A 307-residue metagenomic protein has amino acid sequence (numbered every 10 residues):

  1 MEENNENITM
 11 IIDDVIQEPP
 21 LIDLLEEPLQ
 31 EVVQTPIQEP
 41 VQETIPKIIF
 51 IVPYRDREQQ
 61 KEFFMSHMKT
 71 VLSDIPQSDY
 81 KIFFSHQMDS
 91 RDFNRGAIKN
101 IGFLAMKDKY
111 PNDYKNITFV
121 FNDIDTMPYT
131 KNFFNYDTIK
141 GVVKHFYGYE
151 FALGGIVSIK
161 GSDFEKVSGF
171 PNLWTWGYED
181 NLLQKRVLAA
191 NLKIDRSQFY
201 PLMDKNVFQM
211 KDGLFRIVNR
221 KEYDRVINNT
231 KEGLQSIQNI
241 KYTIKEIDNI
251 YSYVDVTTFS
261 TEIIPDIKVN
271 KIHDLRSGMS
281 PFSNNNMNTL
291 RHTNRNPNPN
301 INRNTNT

Functional and structural regions predicted by a protein language model:
E2-E3, D13-E18, I22-E43: Intrinsically disordered, low-complexity segments used as extracellular stalks/linkers and nuclear/regulatory IDRs
N7-I22, F64, W174, N181-T307: C-terminal catalytic/acceptor-binding lobe
E43-I49, K140: A short, charged/proline- and glycine-enriched loop that marks the coil->beta-strand transition at the N-terminal
I49-R57: A conserved hydrophobic helix/loop-capping motif in glycosyltransferases and polysaccharide synthases
D56-Q59, T126-P128: Short acidic, S/G/P-rich loop/turn micro-motifs used as interaction or catalytic elements
R57-L72: Short, well-formed alpha-helical segments that are part of the catalytic scaffolds of diverse glycosyltransferases
D74-N116, K131: Active-site-proximal specificity loops/subdomain of glycosyltransferases
N94-K99, T118-V226, T230: Conserved catalytic core of nucleotide-sugar-dependent glycosyltransferases
